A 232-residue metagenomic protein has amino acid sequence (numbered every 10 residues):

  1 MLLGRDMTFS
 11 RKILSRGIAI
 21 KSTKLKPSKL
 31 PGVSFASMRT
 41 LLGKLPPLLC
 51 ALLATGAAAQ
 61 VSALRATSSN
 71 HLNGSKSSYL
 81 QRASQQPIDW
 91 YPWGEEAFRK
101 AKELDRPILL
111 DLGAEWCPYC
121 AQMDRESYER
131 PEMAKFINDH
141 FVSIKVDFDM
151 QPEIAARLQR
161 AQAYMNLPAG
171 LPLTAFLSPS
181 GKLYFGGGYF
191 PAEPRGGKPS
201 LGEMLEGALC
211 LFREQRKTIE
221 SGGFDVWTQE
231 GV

Functional and structural regions predicted by a protein language model:
R5, S10-R11, S15-R16, S22 (+2 more regions): Low-acidity, Ser/Thr- and Arg-rich intrinsically disordered low-complexity segments
K26-P27, P46, Q60: Short Gly/Ser/Thr- and charged-rich N-terminal loops/segments that act as flexible capping/hinge elements
K44-A57: Bacterial N-terminal signal peptides
A58-V232: Replace the tail clause
